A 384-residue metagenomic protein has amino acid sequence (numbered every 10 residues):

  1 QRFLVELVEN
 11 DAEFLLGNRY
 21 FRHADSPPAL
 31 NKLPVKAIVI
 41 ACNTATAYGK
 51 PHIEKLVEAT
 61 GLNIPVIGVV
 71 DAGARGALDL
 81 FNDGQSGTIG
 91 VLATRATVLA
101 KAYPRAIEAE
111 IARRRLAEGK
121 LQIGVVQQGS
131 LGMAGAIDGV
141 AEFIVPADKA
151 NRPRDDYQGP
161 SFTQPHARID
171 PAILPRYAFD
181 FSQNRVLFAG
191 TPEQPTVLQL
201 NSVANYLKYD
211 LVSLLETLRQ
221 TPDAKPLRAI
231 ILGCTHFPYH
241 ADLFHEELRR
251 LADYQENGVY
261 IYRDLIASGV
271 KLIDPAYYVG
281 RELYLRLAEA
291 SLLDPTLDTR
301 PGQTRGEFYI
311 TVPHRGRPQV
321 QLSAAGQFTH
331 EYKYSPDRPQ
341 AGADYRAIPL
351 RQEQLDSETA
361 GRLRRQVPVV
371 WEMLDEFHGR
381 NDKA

Functional and structural regions predicted by a protein language model:
Q1-A384: Non-catalytic structural scaffold of enzyme domains
